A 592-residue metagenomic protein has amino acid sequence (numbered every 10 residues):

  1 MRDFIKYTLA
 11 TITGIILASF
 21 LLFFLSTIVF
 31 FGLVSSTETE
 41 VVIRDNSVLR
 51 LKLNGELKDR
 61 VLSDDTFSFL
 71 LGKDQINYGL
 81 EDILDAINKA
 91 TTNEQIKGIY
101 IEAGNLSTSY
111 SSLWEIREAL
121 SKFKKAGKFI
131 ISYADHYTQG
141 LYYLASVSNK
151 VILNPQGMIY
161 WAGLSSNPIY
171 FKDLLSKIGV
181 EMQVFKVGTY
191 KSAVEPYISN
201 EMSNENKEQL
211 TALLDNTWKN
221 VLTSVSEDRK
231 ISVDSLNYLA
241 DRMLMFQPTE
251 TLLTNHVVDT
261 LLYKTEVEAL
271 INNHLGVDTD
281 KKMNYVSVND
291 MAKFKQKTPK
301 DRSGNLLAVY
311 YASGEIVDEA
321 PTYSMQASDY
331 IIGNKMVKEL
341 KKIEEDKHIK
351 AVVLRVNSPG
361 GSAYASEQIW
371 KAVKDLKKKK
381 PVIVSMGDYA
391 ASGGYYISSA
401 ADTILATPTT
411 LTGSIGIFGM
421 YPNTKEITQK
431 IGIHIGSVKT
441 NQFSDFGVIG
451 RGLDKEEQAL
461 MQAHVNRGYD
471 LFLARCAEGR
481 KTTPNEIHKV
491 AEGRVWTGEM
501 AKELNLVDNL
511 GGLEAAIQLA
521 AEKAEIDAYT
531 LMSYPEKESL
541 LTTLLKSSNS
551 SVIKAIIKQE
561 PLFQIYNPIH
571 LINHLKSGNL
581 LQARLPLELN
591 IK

Functional and structural regions predicted by a protein language model:
R2-V42, N46: N-terminal type II signal-anchor transmembrane helix that functions as the membrane-insertion/stop-transfer segment
E40, S47-P168, P299-I427: Cleft-lining beta-strand/loop regions that shape enzyme active-site pockets
R44, V147-S148, I178, H256-V257 (+2 more regions): Short, structured coil segments at secondary-structure junctions
K172-I271, K425, Q429-A520, A524: Charged, glycine-interspersed solvent-exposed loop segments at helix/strand-loop junctions that cap or gate access
E227-D228, D259-L306, L473-G479, D508-N549: C-terminal long alpha-helix characteristic of the crotonase
G304-L307, Y311-I343, H464, P535-K592: Intrinsic disorder and flexible/low-complexity segments
Y311-G314, V356-S358, M386-D388, A401 (+10 more regions): Active-site proximal loops enriched in glycine and acidic residues that flank catalytic Cys/His/Asp and coordinate
A363-Q368, M500-E503, L545-S547: Short glycine/threonine-rich loop-to-helix capping motif typified by GTGT followed within a few residues by an Asp-Pro
